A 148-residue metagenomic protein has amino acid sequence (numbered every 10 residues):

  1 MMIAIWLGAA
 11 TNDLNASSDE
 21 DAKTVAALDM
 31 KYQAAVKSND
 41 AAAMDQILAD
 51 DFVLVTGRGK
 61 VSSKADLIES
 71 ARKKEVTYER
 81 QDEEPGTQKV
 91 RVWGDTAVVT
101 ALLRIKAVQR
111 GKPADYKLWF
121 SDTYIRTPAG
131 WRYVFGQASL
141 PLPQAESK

Functional and structural regions predicted by a protein language model:
M1-L7: Hydrophobic helical h-region of N-terminal Sec-dependent signal peptides in bacterial secretory/periplasmic proteins
W6, D13-L48, V53-K148: A beta-strand edge to alpha-helix "cap/lid" segment located at domain peripheries
